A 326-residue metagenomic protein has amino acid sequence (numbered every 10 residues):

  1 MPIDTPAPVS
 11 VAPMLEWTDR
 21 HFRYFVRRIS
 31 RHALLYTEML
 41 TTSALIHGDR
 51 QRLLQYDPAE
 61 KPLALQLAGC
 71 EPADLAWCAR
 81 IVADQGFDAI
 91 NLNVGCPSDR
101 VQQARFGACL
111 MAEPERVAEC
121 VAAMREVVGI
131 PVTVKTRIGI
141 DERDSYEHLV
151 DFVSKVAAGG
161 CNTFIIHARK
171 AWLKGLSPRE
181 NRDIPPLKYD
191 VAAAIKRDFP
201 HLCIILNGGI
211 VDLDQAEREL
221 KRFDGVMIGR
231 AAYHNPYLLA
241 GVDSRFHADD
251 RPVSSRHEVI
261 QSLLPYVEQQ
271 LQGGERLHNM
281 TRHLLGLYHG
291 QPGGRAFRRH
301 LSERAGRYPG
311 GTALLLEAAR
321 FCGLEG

Functional and structural regions predicted by a protein language model:
M1-G326: Flavin-dependent oxidoreductase catalytic cores
